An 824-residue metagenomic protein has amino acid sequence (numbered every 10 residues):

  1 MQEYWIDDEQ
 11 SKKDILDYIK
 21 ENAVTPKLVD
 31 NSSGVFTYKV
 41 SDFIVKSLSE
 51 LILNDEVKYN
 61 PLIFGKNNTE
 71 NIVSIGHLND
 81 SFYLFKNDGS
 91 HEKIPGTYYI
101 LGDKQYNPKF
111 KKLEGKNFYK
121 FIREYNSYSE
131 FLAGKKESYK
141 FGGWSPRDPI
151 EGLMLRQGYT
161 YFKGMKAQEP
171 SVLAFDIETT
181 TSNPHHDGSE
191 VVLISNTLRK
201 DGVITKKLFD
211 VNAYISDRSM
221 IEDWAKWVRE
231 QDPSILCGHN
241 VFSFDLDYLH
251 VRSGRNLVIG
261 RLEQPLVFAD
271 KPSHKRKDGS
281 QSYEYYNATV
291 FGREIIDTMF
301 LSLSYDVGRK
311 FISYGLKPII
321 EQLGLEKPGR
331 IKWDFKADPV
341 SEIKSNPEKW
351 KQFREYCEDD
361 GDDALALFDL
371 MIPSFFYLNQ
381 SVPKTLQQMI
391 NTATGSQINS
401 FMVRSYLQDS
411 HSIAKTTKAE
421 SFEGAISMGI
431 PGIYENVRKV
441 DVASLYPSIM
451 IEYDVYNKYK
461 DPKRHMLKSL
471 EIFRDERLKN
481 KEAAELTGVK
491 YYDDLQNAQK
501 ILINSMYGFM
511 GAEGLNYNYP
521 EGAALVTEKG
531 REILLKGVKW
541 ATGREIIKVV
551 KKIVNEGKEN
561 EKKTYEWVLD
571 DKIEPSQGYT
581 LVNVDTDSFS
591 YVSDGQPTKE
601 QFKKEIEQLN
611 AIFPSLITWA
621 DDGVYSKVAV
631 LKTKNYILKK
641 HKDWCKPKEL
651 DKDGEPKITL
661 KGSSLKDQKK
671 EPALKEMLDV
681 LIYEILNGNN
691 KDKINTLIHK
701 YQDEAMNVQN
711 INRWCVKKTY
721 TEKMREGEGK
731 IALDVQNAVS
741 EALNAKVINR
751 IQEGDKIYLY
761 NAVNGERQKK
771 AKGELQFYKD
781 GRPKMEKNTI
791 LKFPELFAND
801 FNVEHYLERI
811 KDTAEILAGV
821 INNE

Functional and structural regions predicted by a protein language model:
M1-D232, L257, E358-D359, D363-V382 (+5 more regions): DnaQ-like (DEDDh/DEDDy) 3′-5′ exonuclease domain used for proofreading and 3′-end trimming on nucleic acids
M1-N22, L28, A337-S444, S448-Y453 (+7 more regions): Common nucleic-acid-contacting/processivity interface regions adjacent to the catalytic cores of nucleic-acid enzymes
K12-L28, N560, F602-E824: C-terminal, non-catalytic extensions of nucleic-acid polymerases
K206, V211, D232, L236 (+2 more regions): Active-site-proximal helix-loop-helix substrate-binding element of RNase H-like nuclease domains
S234-V241, K551, V582-N583, S590-V592: Short glycine-rich phosphate-binding loop at a beta-alpha junction
D245-G254, A443-N457: Short active-site loop/helix that positions an aromatic residue
T580-D585, D621: Short beta-strand
F589-K604: Catalytic palm subdomain of template-directed nucleic-acid polymerases, centered on the conserved carboxylate motif
